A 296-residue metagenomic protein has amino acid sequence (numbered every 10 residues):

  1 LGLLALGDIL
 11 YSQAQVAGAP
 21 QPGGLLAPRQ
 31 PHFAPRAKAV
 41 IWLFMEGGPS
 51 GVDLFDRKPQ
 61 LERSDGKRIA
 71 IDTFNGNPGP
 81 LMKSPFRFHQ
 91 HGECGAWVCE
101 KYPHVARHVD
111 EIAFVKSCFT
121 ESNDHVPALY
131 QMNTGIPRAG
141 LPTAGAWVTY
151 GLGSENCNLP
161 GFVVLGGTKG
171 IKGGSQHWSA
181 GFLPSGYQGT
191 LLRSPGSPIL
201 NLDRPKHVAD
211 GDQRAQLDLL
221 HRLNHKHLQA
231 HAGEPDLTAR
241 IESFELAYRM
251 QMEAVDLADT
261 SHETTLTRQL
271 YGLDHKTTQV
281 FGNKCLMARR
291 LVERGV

Functional and structural regions predicted by a protein language model:
L1-V296: Ligand-binding pockets and gating/stacking loops
